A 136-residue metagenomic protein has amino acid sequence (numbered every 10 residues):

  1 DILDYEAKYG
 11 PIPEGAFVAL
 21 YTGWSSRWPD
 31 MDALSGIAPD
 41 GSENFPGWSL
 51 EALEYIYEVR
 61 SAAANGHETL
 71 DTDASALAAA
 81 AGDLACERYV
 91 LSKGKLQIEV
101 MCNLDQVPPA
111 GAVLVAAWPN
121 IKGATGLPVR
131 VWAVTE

Functional and structural regions predicted by a protein language model:
D1-E136: Active-/binding-site microenvironments in catalytic and ligand-binding cores
